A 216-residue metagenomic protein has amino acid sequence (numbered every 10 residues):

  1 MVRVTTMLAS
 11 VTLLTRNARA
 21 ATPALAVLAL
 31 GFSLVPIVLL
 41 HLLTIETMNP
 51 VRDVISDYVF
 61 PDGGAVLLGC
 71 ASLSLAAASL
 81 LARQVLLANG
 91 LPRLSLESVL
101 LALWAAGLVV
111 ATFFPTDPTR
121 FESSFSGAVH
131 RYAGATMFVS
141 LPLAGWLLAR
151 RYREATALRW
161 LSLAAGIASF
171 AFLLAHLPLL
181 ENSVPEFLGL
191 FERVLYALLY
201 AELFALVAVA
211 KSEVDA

Functional and structural regions predicted by a protein language model:
T5-L13, K211-A216: Short, charged juxtamembrane terminal tails flanking transmembrane helices
L13-S212: Hydrophobic, aromatic-enriched alpha-helical segments typical of multi-pass transmembrane helices
